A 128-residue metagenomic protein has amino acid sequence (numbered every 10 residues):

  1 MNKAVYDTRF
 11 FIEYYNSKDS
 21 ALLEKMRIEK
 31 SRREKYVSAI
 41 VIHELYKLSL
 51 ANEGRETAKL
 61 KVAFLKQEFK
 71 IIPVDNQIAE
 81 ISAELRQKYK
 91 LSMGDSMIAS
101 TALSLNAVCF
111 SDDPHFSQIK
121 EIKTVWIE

Functional and structural regions predicted by a protein language model:
M1-K3, S104-E128: Acidic, PIN/NYN-like endoribonuclease modules and their adjacent C-terminal/linker elements
M1-V37, L50-A63: Short, well-structured N-terminal submotif of metal-dependent ribonuclease cores
Y6-D7, V37-A39, L91-S92, D113: Histidine- and aromatic-rich ligand-binding microenvironments
F11-I12, I42-L45, A79, F116: A generic structural signal for short hydrophobic patches within well-formed alpha-helices
R32-K35, E68-K70, L103-V108: Short active-site oxyanion
Y36, I72, V125: General small-molecule cofactor/ligand-binding pocket signal
L45, M93-V108: Acidic, metal-associated active-site segment
K66-Q87: Acidic catalytic patch
